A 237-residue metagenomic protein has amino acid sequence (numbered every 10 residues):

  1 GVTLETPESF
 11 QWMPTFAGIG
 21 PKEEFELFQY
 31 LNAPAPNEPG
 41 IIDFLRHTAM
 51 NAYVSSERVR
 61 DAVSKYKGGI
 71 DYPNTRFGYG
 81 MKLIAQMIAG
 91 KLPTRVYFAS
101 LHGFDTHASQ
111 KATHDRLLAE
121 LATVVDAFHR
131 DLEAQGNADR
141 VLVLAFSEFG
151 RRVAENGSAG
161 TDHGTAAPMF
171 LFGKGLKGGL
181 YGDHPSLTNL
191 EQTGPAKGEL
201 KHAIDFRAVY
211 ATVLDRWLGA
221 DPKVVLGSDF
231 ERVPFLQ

Functional and structural regions predicted by a protein language model:
G1-Q135, A154, P168-Q237: Feature for exported/extracytoplasmic and membrane-associated proteins, marking the mature portion
V141-G150: Acidic/histidine-rich, metal-coordinating catalytic segments
R151-S158: Basic/polar, cationic surfaces and motifs that engage anionic cell-wall and phosphate/carboxylate ligands
S158, D162, L171: Active-site substrate-binding loop specific to GH73 endo-beta-N-acetylglucosaminidase modules in bacterial autolysins
T165: Glycine-rich and small/hydrophobic secondary-structure elements
